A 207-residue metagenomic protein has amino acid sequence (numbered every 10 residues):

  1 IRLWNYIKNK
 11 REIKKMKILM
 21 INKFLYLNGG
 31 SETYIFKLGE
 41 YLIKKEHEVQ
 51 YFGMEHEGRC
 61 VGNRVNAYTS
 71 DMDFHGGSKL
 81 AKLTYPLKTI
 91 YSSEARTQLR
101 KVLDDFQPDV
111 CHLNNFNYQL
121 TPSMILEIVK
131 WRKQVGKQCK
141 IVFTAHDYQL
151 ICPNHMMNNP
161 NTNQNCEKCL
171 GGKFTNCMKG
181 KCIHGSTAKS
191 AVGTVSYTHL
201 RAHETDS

Functional and structural regions predicted by a protein language model:
M16-I18: Extreme N-terminal starter segment of soluble prokaryotic enzymes
I21-N22, A145: Alpha/beta-hydrolase
N22-N28, I35, G39-D105: N-terminal strand-loop element at the rim of the active site of nucleotide-sugar-dependent glycosyltransferases
E32-T33, C60-V65, M124-I125, C152-N158 (+1 more regions): Short aromatic-enriched loop/helix-cap "lid" or pocket-rim segments at secondary-structure transitions that line
K101-L120, C139-T144: Short N-terminal targeting/anchoring amphipathic segment
V110, V129-H184: Active-site proximal beta-strand in glycosyltransferases
T198-T205: Conserved small/polar residues in nucleotide/adenosyl-binding loops
